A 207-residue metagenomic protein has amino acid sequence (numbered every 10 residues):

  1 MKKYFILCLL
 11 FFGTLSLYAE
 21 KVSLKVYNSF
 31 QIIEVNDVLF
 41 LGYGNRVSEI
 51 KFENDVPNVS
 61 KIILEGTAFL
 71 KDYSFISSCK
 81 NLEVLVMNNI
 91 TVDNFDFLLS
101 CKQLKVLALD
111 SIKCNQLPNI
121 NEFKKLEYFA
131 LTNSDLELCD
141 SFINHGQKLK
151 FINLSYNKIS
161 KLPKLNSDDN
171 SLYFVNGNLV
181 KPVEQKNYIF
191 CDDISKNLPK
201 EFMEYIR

Functional and structural regions predicted by a protein language model:
Y4-G13: Sec-dependent N-terminal signal peptides
L17-A19: Boundary at the C-terminal end of the N-terminal hydrophobic targeting segment
K21-Y43: N-terminal leader/linker segments that initiate helical-solenoid repeat arrays
V22-N28, N197, E201-I206: Secreted glycan hydrolases and related glycan-binding modules that recognize and/or cleave
V38-V47, N58-K71, F75, N81-D93 (+5 more regions): Concave beta-strand-loop units of leucine-rich repeat
I50: Short, acidic/polar
